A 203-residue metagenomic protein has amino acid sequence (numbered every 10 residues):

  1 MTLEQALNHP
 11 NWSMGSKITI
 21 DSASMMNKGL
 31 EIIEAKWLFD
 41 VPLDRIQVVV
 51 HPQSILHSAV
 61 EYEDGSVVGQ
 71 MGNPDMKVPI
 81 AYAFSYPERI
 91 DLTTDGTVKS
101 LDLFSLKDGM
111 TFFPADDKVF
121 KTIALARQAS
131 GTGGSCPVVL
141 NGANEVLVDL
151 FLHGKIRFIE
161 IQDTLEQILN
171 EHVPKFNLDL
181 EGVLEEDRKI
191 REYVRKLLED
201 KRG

Functional and structural regions predicted by a protein language model:
M1-G203: Catalytic, metal-anchored helix/loop core of enzyme active sites in primary metabolism
